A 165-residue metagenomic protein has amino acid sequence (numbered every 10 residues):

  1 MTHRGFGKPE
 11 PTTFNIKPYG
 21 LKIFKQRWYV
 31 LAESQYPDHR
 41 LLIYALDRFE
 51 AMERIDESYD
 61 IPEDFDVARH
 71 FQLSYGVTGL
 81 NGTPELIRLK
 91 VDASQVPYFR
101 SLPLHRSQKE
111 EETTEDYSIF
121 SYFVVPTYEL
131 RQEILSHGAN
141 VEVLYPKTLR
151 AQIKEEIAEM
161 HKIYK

Functional and structural regions predicted by a protein language model:
M1-I87, A93: Core beta-strand-centered patch of the WYL/Sm-like small regulatory domain
Q72-K165: Polybasic (Lys/Arg-rich)
